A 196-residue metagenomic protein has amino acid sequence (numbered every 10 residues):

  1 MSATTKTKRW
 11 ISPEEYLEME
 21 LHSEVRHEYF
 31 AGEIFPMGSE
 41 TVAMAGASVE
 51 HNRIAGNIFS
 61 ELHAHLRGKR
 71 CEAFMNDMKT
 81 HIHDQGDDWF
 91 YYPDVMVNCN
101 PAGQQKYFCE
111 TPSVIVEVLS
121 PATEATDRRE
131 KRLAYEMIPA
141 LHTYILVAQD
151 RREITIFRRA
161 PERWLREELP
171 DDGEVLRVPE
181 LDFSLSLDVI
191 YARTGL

Functional and structural regions predicted by a protein language model:
M1-L196: Gly/Pro/Ser/Thr-rich low-complexity, intrinsically disordered segments predominantly at protein N-termini
